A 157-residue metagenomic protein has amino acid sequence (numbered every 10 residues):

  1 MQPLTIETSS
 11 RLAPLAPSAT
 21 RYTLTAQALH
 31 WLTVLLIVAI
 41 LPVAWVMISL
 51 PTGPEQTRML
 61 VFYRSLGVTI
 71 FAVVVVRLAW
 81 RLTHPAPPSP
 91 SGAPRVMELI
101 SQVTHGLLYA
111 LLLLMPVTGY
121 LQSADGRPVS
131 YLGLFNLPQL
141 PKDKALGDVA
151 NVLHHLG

Functional and structural regions predicted by a protein language model:
M1-G157: Membrane-embedded alpha-helical bundles that constitute the cytochrome b-like, heme-associated redox core of multi-pass
